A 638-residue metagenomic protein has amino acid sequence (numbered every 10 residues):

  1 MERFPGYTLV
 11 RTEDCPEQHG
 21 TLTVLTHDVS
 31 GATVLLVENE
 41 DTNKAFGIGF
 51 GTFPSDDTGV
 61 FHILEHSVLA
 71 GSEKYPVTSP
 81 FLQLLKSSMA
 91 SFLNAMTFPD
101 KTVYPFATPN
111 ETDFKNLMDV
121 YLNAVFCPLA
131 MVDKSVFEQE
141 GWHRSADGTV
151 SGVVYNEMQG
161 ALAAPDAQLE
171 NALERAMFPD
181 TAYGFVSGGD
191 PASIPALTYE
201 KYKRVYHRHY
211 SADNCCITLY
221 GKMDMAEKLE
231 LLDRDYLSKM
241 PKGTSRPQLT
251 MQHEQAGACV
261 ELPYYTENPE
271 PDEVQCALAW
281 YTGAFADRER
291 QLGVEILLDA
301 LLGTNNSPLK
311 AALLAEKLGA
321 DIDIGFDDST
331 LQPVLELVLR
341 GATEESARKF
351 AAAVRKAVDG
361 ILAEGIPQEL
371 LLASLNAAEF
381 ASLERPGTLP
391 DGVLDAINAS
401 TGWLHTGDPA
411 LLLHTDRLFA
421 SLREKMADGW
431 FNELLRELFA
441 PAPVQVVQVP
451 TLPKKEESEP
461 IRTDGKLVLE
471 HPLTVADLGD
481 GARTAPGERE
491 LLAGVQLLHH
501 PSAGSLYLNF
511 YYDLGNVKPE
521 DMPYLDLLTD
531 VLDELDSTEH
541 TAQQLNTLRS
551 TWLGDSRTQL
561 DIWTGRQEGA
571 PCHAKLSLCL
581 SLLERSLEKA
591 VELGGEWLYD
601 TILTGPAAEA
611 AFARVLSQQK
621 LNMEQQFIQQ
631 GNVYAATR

Functional and structural regions predicted by a protein language model:
M1-F81, P109, D119-V120, A163 (+6 more regions): His/Glu-rich zincin catalytic helix
N43-F53, S79-C127, K134-E140, A167-A192 (+5 more regions): M16 family metallopeptidases and their MPP-like homologs
R144-A146: Short, exposed interaction segments that mediate macromolecular assembly or regulatory contacts
A196-Y202: Active-site glycine-rich loop that binds ribose-phosphate moieties when present
A427-K455: Extended, domain-scale alpha-helical bundle/helix-rich regions
